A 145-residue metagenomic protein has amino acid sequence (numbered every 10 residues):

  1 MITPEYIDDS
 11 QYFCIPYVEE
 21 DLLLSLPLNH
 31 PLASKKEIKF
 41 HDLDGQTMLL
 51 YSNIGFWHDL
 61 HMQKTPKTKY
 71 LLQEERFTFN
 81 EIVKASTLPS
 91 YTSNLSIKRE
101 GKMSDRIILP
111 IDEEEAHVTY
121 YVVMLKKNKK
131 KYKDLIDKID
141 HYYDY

Functional and structural regions predicted by a protein language model:
M1-Y6, P27-L28, I54, E75-R76 (+2 more regions): Beta->alpha turn/N-cap motifs
P4-D8, P31-A33, L71, M103-D105: Short gly/ser/thr-rich secondary-structure transition/capping motifs
D9-D21, T78-K131: Beta-alpha-beta core module
D9-L22, L26-M48: Flexible hinge/capping segments at coil-to-helix
K36, H41-G45, E113-Y145: Extended ligand-binding regions for polar small-molecule ligands
D44-T68, Y132: Secondary-structure junction motif
T68-E75: Short hydrophobic/aromatic-enriched beta-strand-loop microsegments
